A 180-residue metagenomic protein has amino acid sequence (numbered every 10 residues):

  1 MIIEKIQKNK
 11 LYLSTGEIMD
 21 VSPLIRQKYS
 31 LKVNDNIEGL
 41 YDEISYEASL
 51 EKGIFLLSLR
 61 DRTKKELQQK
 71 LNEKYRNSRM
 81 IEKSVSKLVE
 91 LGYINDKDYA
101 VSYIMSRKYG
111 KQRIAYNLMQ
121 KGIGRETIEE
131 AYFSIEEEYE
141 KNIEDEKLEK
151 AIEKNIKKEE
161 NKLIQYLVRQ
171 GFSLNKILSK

Functional and structural regions predicted by a protein language model:
M1-K180: An alpha-helical, amphipathic repeat domain used for nucleic-acid recognition, typified by the mTERF helical solenoid
